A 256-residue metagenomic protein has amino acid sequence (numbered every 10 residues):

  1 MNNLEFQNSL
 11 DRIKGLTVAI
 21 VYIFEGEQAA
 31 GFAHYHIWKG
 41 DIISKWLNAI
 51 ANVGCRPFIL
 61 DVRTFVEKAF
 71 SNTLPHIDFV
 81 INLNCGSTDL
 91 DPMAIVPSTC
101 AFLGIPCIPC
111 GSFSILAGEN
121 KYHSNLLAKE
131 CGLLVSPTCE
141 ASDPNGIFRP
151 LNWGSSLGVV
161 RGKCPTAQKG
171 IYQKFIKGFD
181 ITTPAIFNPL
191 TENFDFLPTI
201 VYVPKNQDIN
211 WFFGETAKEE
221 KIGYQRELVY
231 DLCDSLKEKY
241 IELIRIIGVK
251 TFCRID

Functional and structural regions predicted by a protein language model:
N2, D11-I20, T73-L74, S112-E192 (+1 more regions): Active-site nucleotide/adenylate-binding loops and adjacent lid/helix of ATP-dependent enzymes
N2-A49: N-terminal Rossmann-like dinucleotide-binding module
G26-E27, Y35-P137: Conserved N-proximal alpha/beta basic substrate-recognition cap immediately N-terminal to, or forming the N-lobe
D61-V62, K174, C253: Short loop/edge segments at beta-strand edges and connector loops that shape dinucleotide/nucleotide cofactor-binding
V80, C107, T138, F148 (+2 more regions): Generic preference for hydrophobic
K163-I241, I247: Phosphate-binding site of ATP-dependent enzymes
I244-D256: Conserved metal-phosphate-binding beta-hairpin within the catalytic cores of diverse ATP-dependent phosphoryl-transfer
